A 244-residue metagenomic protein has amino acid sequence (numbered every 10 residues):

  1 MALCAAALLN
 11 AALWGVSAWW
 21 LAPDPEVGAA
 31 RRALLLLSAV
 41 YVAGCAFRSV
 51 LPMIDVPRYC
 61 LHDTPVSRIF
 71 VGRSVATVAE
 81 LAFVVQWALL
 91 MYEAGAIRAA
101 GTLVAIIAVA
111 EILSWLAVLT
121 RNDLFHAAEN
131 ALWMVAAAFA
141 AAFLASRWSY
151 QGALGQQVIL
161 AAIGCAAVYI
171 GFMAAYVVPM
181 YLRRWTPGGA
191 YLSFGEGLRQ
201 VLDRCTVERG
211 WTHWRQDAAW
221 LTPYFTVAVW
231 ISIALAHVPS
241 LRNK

Functional and structural regions predicted by a protein language model:
M1-V42, Y59, I69: Membrane-proximal first intracellular loop
A7-W14, A140-K244: C-terminal transmembrane-bundle signature of multipass membrane proteins, characterized by strong activation on
G15-A22, P52-Y59, R73-V118, F143-W148: Internal transmembrane alpha-helix with an interfacial aromatic "cap," most often the third helix
E26-V40, G95-V104, A153-A162: Membrane-interfacial loop-to-transmembrane alpha-helix junctions, especially the N-terminal start
Y41-F47, V104-A117, A166-A175: Aromatic-anchored segments of alpha-helical transmembrane domains
A43-V71: Helix-loop junctions on the outward
D63-V78, R209-A218: Short aromatic-rich membrane-water interface segments that cap or initiate transmembrane helices in multi-pass membrane
T120-R147: Extracellular-loop-to-transmembrane junctions of the mid-late helices
